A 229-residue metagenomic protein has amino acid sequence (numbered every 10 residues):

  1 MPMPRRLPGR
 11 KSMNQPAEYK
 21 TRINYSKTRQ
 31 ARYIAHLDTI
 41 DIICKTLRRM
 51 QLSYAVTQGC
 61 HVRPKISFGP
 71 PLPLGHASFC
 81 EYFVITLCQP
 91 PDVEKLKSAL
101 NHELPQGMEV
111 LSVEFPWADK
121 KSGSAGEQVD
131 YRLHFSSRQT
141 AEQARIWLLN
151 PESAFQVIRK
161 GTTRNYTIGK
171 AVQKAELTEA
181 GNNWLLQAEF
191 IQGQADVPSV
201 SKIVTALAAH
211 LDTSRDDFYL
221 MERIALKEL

Functional and structural regions predicted by a protein language model:
P2-Q15: Charged, low-complexity intrinsically disordered regulatory segments in eukaryotic signaling
Q15, N150-L229: Core RNA-modification/binding signature centered on pseudouridine synthases
Y19, N24-S26, Q30, I34 (+1 more regions): Extended, well-folded interaction surfaces typified by the phenylalanyl-tRNA synthetase beta subunit core
A55-L87, W117: Short, charge-patterned binding micro-sites
F79-R132: Ordered, amphipathic secondary-structure segments that act as subunit-interaction surfaces in large macromolecular
C88-V93, S137-T140, G193: Helix N-cap motif at beta-to-alpha junctions
K95-L104, E142-E152, K202-V204: Short amphipathic alpha-helices in soluble, non-transmembrane regions that often serve as interface/regulatory elements
K120-Q139, V172-K174, K227-L229: Short, low-order "capping/linker" segments at domain edges
